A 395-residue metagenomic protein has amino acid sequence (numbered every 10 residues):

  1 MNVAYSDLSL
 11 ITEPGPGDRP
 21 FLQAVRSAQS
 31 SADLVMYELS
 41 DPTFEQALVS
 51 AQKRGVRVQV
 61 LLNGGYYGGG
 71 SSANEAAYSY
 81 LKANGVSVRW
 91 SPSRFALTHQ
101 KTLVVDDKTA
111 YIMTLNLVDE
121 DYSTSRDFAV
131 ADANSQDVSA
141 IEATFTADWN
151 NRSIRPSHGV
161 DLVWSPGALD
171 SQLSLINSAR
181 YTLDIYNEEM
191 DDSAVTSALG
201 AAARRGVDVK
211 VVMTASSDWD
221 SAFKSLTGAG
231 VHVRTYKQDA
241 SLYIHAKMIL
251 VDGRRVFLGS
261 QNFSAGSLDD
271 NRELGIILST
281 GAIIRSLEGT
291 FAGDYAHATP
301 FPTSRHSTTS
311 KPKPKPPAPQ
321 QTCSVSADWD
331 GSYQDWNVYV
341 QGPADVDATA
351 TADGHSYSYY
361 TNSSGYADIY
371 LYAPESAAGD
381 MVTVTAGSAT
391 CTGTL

Functional and structural regions predicted by a protein language model:
M1-Q29, V35-S178, S193, R205-R255 (+2 more regions): HKD-type phospholipase D/PLD-like phosphodiesterase module
T299-Q320: Ser/Thr/Gly/Pro-rich low-complexity, disordered linker/stalk segments of secreted and cell-surface proteins
S332-V338: Structural beta-strand segments of beta-rich domains
V340-D347, A377: Short proline/glycine-enriched turn/loop motifs at strand-loop junctions of beta-rich domains
V346-G354: Change to "...patches in solvent-exposed regions of secreted, membrane-anchored, or virion-exposed structural
S358-Y360, M381, G387-L395: Edge beta-strands of extracellular beta-sandwich domains
T361-I369: Glycine-centered loop-to-beta-strand initiation motif
Y372-G379: Surface-exposed, short loops/turns at beta-strand junctions within beta-sandwich domains
